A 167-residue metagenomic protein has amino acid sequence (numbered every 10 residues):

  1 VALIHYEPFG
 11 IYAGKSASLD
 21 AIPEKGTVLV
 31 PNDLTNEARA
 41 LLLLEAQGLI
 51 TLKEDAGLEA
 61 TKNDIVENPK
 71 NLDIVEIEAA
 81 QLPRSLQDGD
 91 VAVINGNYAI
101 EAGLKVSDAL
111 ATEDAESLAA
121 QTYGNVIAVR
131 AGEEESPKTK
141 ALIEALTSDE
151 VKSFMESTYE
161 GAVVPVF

Functional and structural regions predicted by a protein language model:
V1-I50, K152: A conserved helix-loop-strand patch within extracytoplasmic ligand-binding domains of the periplasmic binding
I4-P8, P23-K25, L44, P69 (+3 more regions): Extracytoplasmic
P8-L19, Y123-S136: A bilobed periplasmic-binding-protein/Venus flytrap-type ligand-binding module shared by bacterial periplasmic
A17-S18, L34-E37, A80-L82, N97-E101 (+1 more regions): Solvent-exposed loop/turn segments at secondary-structure junctions within structured extracellular/periplasmic domains
E24-K25, E134-A145: Short amphipathic alpha-helical coupling segments at ligand-binding clamshell hinges and other catalytic/signaling
A38-E45, L146-V166: Periplasmic-binding protein-like
R39-V75: Ligand-binding cleft/hinge of the Venus flytrap
L82-A109: A ligand-binding cleft/hinge motif common to bilobed small-molecule-binding domains
